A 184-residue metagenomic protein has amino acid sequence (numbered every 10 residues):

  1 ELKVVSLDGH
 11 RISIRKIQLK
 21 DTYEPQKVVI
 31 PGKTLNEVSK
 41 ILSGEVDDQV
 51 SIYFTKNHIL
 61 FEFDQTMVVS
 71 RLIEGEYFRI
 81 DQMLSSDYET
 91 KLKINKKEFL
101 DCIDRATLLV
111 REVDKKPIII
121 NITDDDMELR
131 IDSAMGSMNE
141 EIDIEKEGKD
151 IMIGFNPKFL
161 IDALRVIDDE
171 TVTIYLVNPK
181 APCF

Functional and structural regions predicted by a protein language model:
E1-K16, D21-I73, Y88-F184: DNA polymerase processivity clamps
M83-D87: Bateman (tandem CBS) regulatory domains
